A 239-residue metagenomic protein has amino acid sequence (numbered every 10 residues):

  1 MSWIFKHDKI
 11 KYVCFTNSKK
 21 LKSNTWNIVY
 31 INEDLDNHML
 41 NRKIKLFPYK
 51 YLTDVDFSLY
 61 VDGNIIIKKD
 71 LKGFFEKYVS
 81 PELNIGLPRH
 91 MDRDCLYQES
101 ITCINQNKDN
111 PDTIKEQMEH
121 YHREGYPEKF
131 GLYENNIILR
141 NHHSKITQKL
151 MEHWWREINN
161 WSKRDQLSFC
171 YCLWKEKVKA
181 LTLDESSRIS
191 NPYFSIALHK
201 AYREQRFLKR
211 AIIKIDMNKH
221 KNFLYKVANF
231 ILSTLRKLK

Functional and structural regions predicted by a protein language model:
M1-K239: Glycosyltransferase catalytic domains, chiefly GT-A lineage
